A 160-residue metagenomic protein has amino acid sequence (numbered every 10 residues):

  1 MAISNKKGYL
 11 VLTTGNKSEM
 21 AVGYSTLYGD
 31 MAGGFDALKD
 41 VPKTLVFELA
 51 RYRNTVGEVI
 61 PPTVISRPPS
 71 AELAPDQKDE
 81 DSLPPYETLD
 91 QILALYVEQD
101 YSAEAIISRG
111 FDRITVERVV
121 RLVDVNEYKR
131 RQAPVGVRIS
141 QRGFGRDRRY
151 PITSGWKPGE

Functional and structural regions predicted by a protein language model:
M1-E160: ATP/NTP-dependent adenylation/nucleotidyl-transfer catalytic domains that generate, transfer, or process NMP-activated
